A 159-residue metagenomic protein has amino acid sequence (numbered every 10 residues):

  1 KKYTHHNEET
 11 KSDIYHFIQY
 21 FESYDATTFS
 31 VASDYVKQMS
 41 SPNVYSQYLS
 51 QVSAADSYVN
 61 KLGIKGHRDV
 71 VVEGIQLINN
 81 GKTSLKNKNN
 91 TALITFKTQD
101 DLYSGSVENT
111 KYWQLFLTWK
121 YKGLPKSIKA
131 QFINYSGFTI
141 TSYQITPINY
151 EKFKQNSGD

Functional and structural regions predicted by a protein language model:
K1-E8, E22, T27-D159: Structured, amphipathic secondary-structure segments that form assembly/contact surfaces in multi-subunit
D13-Y24: Solvent-exposed, amphipathic alpha-helical segments
